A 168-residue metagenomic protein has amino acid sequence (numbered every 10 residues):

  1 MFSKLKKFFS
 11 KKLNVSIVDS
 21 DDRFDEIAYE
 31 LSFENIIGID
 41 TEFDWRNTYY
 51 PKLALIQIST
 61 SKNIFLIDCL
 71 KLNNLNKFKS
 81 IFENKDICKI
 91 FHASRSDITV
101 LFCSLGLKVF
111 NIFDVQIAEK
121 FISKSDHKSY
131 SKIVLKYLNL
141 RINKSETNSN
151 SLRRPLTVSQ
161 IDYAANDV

Functional and structural regions predicted by a protein language model:
M1-I37, T41: N-terminal accessory regions of nucleic-acid-interacting proteins
F8-S10, Q57, K62-V168: Active-site-proximal helix-loop-helix substrate-binding element of RNase H-like nuclease domains
E26-A28, R46, F78-S80: Short, flexible, glycine/charge-rich loop motifs used to bind or transfer phosphoryl groups or to couple energy/partner
T41-N47: An active-site-proximal beta-strand-loop segment
W45, A54-Q57: Residues that scaffold, gate, or flank divalent-cation-dependent active/transport sites
Y49-P51: N-terminal glycine-rich anion-binding loops that anchor highly charged ligand groups
